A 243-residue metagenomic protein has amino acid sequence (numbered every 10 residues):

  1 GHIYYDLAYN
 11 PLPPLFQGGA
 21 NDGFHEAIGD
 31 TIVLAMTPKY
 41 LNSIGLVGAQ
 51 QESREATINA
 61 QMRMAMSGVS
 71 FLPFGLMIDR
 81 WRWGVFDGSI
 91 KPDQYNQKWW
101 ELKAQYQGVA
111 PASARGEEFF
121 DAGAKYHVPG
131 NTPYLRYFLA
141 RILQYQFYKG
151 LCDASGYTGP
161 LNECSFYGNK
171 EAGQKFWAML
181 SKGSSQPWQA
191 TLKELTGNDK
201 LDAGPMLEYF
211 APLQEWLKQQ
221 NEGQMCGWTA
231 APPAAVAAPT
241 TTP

Functional and structural regions predicted by a protein language model:
G1-P13, I32, M36: Catalytic Zn2+-binding segment of zinc metalloproteases
H2-Y5, G48-P243: C-terminal, non-catalytic "cap/extension" segments appended to globular domains
L7, P11, Y40, I44 (+1 more regions): Membrane-interface elements of multi-pass transporters and channels
L12-G19, T158-E163: Short, surface-exposed loop/turn segments at secondary-structure junctions
L15, P38-K39, K149: Residues in and immediately flanking transmembrane alpha helices
F16, T31, W81: Short functional hotspots where side chains directly engage DNA or cofactors
G19-E55: Post-HExxH zinc-binding segment in Zn-dependent metallohydrolases
